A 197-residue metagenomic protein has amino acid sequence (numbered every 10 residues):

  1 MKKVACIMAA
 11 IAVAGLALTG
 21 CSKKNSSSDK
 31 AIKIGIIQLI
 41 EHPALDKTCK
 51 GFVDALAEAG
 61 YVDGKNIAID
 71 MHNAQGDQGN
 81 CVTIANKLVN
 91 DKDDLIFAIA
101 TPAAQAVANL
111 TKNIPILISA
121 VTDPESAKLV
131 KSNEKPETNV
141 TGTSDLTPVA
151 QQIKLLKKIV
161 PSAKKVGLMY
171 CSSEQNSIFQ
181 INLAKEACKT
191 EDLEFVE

Functional and structural regions predicted by a protein language model:
K3-A5, G15-A17, C21-E197: Short hydrophobic alpha-helices and adjacent helix-cap/hinge residues
I11-A12: Repetitive helical segments and hydrophobic/amphipathic motifs
